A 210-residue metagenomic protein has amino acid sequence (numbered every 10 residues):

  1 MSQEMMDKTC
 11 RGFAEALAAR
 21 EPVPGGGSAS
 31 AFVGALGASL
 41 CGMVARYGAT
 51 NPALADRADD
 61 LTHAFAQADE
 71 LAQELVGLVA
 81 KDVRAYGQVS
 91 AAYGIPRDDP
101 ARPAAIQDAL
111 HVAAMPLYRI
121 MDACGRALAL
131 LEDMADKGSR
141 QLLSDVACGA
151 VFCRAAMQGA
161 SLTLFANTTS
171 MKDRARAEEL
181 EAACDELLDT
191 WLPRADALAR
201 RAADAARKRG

Functional and structural regions predicted by a protein language model:
M5-P24: Short, hydrophobic/aliphatic alpha-helical segments
T9, F13, L36-M43, L78 (+4 more regions): Amphipathic, well-ordered alpha-helical segments in soluble domains
A19-G42, L142-A160: Conserved phosphate/anionic-ligand binding catalytic regions in large, soluble enzymes, centered on
M43-A55: Transmembrane signal-anchor/signal-peptide helices with a preference for the extracytoplasmic
P52-A91: A structural-propensity feature for long, helix-poor, extended segments
A68-L75, L117, C124, C184-W191: Amphipathic alpha-helical coiled-coil segments
D82-V151, A155, N167: Amphipathic alpha-helical interface segments
A127-L130, Q141-G210: Preference for long, well-ordered alpha-helical segments
